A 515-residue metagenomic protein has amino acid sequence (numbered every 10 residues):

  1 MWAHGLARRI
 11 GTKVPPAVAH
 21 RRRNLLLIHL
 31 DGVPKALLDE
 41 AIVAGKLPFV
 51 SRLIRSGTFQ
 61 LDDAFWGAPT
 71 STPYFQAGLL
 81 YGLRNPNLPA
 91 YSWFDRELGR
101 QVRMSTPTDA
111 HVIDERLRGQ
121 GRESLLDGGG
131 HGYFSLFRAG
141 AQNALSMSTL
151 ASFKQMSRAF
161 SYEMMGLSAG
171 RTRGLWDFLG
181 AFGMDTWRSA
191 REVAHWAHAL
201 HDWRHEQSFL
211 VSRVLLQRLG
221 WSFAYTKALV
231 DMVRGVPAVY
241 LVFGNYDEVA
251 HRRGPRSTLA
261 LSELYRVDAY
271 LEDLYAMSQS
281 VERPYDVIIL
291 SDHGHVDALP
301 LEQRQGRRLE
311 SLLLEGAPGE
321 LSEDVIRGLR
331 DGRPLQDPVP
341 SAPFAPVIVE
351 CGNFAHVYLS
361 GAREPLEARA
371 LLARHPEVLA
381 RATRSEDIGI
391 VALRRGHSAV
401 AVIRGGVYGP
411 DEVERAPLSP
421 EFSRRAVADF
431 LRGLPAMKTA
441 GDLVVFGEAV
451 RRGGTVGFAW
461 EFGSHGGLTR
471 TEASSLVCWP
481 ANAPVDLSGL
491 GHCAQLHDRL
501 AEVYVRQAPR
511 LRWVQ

Functional and structural regions predicted by a protein language model:
M1-F59, R304: Active-site-proximal N-terminal segment of extracellular/periplasmic enzymes that hydrolyze or transfer
H20-D39, L53, L79, A238-G244 (+7 more regions): Beta-strand elements within well-structured catalytic alpha/beta cores of enzymes that handle phosphate/sulfate esters
E40-A77, G82-P86: Short, structured active-site-proximal loop/turn typified by the sulfatase FGly-forming signature C/S-X-P-X-R
G78-G254, N353-H356, G409-P420, A440 (+2 more regions): His/Asp/Glu-rich, glycine-adjacent segments that coordinate divalent cations and/or stabilize oxyanion chemistry on
Y81-D95, S157-G166, L261-E272, G306-V325 (+1 more regions): Acidic, His- and aromatic-enriched active-site or binding-groove loops in soluble protein domains that engage sugars
L98, M104-G140, G328-V514: Active-site neighborhoods of enzymes that stabilize oxyanions during catalysis
R218-L219, D231, V239, Y246-V287 (+1 more regions): A long, amphipathic alpha-helix that forms part of the scaffold/cap immediately adjacent to metal-dependent active
D268-G306, V400-V402, V407, E414: Metal-dependent active-site segment of extracytoplasmic phospho-/sulfohydrolases and closely related
